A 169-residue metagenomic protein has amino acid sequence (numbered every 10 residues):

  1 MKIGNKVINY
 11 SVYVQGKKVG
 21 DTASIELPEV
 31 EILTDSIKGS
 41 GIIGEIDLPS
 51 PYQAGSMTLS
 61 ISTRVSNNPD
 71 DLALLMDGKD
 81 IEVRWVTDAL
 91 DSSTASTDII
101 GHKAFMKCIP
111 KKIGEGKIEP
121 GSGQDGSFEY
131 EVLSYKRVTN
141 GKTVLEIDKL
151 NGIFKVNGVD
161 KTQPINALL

Functional and structural regions predicted by a protein language model:
M1-D35, P164-L168: Polar/acidic, low-complexity leader/linker segments enriched in S/T/G and N/D
I8, G55-L59, D77-V83, I100-H102 (+1 more regions): A generic structural signal for short beta-strands and their flanking turns/coil linkers
V14-G16, T63-N67, W85-D91, M106-K112 (+1 more regions): Beta-strand elements of well-folded, non-transmembrane domains
E26-A54: A positional/architectural concept
D47-N67, S122-Y135: Oligomerization/assembly interface segments of phage tail-like spikes and tubes
D70-D71, D91-T94, I113-P120: Catalytic micro-motifs at enzyme active sites that drive phosphoryl/nucleotidyl and oxygen chemistry
A73-K107: Short, acidic/charged, Gly/Pro-enriched secondary-structure junctions
I109-L169: Mixed-charge, glycine-accented linear interaction segment located at domain edges/termini
